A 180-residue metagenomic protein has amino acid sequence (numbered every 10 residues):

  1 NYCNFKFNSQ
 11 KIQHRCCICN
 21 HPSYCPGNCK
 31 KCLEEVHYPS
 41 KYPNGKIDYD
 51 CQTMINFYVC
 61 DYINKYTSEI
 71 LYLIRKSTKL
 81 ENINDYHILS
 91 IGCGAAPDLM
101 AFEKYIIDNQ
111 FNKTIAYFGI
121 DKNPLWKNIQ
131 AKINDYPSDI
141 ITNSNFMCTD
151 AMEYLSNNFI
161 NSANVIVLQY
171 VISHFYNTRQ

Functional and structural regions predicted by a protein language model:
N1-S40: N-terminal auxiliary segments of SAM/dcSAM-dependent transferases
P43-L80: Class I SAM-dependent methyltransferase Rossmann-like catalytic core, especially the SAM/SAH-binding loop
N84-G94: Conserved class I S-adenosyl-L-methionine
A95-F111: Conserved SAM-binding loop of SAM-dependent methyltransferases across substrates and taxa, primarily the Class I
A116-D121: Conserved SAM-binding motif I beta-strand of class I
P124-W126: Helix N-cap at the beta1-alpha1 junction of Rossmann-like dinucleotide-binding domains, i.e., the first residues
N128-F159: S-adenosyl-L-methionine
N164-R179: A short SAM/SAH-binding and catalytic strip from SAM-dependent methyltransferases
